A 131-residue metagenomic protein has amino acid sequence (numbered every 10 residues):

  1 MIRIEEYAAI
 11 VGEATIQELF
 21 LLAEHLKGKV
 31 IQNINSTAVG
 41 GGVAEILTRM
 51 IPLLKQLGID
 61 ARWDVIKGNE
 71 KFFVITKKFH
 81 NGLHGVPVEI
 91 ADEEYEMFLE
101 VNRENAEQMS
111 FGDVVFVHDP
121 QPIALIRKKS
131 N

Functional and structural regions predicted by a protein language model:
M1-N131: Catalytic cores of nucleotide-sugar-dependent glycosyltransferases that transfer UDP/GDP/TDP-activated
